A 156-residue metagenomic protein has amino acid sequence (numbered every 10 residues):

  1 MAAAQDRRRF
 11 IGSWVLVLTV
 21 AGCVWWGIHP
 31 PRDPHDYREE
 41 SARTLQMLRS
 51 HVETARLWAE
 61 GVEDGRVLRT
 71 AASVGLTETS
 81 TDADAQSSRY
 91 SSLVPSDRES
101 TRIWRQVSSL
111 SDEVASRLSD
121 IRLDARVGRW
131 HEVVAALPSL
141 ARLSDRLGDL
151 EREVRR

Functional and structural regions predicted by a protein language model:
M1-R8: Short, Lys/Arg-rich N-terminal segment immediately upstream of the first membrane anchor
R9-G27: Hydrophobic membrane-insertion alpha-helices, especially the h-region of bacterial N-terminal signal peptides
F10, A21-G22, T54, S100 (+1 more regions): Acidic, low-complexity intrinsically disordered regions
W14, W25-W26, W58, W104 (+1 more regions): A residue-identity detector for tryptophan
A21-A42: Transmembrane signal-anchor/signal-peptide helices with a preference for the extracytoplasmic
E40-S119, A135-E153: Alpha-helical segments in soluble extracytoplasmic regions
I121, A125-E132: Short helix-adjacent coil turns
